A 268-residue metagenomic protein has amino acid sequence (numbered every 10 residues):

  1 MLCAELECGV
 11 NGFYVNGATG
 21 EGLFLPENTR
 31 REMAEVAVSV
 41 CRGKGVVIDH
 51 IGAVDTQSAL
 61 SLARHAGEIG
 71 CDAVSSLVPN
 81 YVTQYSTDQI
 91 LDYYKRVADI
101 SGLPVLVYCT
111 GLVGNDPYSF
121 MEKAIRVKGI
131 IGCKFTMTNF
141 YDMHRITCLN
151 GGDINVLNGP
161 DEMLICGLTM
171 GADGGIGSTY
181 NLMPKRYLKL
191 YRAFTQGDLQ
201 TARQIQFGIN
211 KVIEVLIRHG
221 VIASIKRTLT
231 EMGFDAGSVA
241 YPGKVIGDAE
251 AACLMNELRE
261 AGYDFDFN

Functional and structural regions predicted by a protein language model:
M1-V113: Active-site beta->alpha loop and helix N-cap motifs at the rims of alpha/beta catalytic domains
E5, A37, A66, V97 (+5 more regions): Conserved, mostly hydrophobic/aromatic
C8-V10, T169-A172, I176-N268: C-terminal alpha-helical cap/extension of soluble enzyme domains
G20-E21, D49-H50, N80-Y81, V107-Y108 (+5 more regions): Short, contiguous strand/loop micro-motifs
R30, A34, A59, Y94 (+6 more regions): A general structural signal for well-ordered alpha-helical segments in protein cores
R96, G111-I217: Catalytic alpha/beta core domains of metabolic enzymes, predominantly
